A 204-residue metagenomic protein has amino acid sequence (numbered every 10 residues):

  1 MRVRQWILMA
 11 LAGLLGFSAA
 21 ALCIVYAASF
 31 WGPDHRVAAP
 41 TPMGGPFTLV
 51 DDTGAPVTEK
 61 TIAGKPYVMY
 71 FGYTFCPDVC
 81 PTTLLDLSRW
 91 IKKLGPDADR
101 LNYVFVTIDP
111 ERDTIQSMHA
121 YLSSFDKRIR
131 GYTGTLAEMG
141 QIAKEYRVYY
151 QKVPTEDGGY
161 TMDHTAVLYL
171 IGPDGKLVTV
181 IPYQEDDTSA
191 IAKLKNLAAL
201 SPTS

Functional and structural regions predicted by a protein language model:
M1-P46, S201-S204: N-terminal targeting signals for export/organelle localization
P42-G44, P66, D163-T165: Short, small/polar residue-rich loop motifs at catalytic or cofactor-binding pockets
F47-Y67, I91-L94: A short beta-strand-turn-helix
K60-T83, L87: Short active-site neighborhood of thiol/selenol oxidoreductases, capturing the structured segment around
T82-V106: Conserved helix-turn-beta segment immediately C-terminal to the redox Cys motif in thioredoxin-like folds
R100-D113, R128-A137: Thiol-based oxidoreductase modules, predominantly thioredoxin-like and allied folds used for disulfide exchange
H119-T165: Short, internal strand/loop/helix patches that form the active-site neighborhood or redox-interaction surface
E156-S204: Thiol-/selenol-based redox modules, centered on thioredoxin-like and closely related oxidoreductase domains
